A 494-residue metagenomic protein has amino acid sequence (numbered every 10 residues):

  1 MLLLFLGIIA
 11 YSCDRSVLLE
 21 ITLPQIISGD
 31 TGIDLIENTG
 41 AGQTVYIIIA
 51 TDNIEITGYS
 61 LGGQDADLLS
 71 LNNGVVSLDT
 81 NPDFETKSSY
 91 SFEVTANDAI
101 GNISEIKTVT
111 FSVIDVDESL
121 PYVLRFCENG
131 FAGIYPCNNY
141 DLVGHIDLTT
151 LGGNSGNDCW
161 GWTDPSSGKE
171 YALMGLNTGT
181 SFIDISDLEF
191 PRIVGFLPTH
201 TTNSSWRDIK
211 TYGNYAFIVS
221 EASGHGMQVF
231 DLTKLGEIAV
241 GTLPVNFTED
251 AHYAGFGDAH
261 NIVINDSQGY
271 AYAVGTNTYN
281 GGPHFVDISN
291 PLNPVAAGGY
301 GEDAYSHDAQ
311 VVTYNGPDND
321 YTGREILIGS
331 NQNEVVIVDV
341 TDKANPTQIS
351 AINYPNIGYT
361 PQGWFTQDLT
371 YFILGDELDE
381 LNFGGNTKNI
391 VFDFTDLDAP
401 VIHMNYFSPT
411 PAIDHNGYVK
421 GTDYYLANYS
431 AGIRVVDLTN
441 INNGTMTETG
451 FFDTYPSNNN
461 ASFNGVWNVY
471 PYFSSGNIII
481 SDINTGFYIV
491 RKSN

Functional and structural regions predicted by a protein language model:
L2-I9: Bacterial N-terminal signal peptides
C13-T22, I27-G29, I33-E118: Acidic, turn/loop-rich segments in luminal/extracellular domains of secretory-pathway and cell-surface proteins
I26-T39, I49, L68-L71, V109-N494: Feature marking well-ordered beta-strand scaffolds used for ligand recognition
